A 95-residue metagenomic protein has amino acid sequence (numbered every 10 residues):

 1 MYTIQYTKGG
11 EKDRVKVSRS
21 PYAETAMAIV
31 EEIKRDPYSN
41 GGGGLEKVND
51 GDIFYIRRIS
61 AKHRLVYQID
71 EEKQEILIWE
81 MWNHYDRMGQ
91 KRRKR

Functional and structural regions predicted by a protein language model:
M1-I4, G9-K16, E24, R57-R64 (+1 more regions): Enriched for short, Lys/Arg-rich terminal
G9-N40: N-terminal first-folded block
E31-R58: A short, surface-exposed loop/turn module that caps and links secondary-structure elements
